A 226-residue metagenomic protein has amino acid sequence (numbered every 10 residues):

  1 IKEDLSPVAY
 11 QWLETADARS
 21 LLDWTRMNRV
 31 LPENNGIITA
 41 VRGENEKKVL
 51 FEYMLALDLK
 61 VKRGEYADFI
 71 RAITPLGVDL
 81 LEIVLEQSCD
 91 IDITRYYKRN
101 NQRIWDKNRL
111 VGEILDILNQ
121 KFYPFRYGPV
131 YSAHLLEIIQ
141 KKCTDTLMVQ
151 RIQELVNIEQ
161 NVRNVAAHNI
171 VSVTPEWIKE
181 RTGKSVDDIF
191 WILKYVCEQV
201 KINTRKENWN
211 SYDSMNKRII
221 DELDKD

Functional and structural regions predicted by a protein language model:
I1-Y66: Charged alpha-helical initiation segments
R19, M54, D58-V61, G77-V84 (+3 more regions): A structural signal for well-ordered alpha-helices, especially hydrophobic packing surfaces of coiled-coils
G43, T74, K107, G128 (+3 more regions): Intrinsic-disorder-associated interaction segments
G43-Y131, K217: Amphipathic alpha-helical interface elements
V130-I139: Solvent-exposed, low-complexity, intrinsically disordered, charge-rich segments adjacent to transmembrane helices
K141-S211: Charge-enriched, short contiguous segments at helix-coil
I202-D226: Acidic, carboxylate-rich catalytic segments that either coordinate divalent cations
